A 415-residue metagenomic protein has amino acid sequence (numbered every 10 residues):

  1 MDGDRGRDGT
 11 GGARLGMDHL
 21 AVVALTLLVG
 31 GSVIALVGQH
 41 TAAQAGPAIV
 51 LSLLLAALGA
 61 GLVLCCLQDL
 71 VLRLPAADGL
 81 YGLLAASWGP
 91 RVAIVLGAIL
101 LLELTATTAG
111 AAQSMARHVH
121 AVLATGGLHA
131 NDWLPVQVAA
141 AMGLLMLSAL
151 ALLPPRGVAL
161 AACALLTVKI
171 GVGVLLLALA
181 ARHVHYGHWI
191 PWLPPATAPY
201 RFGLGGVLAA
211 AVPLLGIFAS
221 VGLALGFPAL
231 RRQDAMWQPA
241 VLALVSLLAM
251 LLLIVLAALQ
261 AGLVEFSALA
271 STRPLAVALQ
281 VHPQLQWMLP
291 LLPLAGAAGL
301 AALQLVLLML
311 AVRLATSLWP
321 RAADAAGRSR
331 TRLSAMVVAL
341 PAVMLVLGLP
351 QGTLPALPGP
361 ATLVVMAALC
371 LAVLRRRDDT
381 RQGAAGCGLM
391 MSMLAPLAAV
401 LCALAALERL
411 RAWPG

Functional and structural regions predicted by a protein language model:
M1-G38, A42-A48, A60-C65, P194-A198 (+3 more regions): Membrane-interface "cap" regions at the ends of multi-pass membrane proteins
G6-G11, L134-P135, C163-L289, P414: Helix-loop-helix junctions that connect adjacent transmembrane segments in multi-pass membrane transporters
M17, T105, L134-A141, R232-M250 (+3 more regions): Loop-to-transmembrane helix boundary motifs in multi-pass membrane proteins
A35-A130, L244-M250: Extracellular loop-to-transmembrane helix junctions
V37, L349-D378, G383-G415: A generic transmembrane alpha-helix motif of multi-pass inner-membrane proteins
G82-A85, G89, A121, A243-L305 (+1 more regions): TM-loop-TM module centered on a large, flexible mid-protein loop between adjacent transmembrane helices in multi-pass
I99-S114, F218, L223-R232, M288-D324 (+1 more regions): Membrane-helix boundary/coupling elements in multi-pass transport proteins
V119, V136-Y186, L242-S246, L354-L369 (+1 more regions): Membrane-interface loop-to-helix entry segments
